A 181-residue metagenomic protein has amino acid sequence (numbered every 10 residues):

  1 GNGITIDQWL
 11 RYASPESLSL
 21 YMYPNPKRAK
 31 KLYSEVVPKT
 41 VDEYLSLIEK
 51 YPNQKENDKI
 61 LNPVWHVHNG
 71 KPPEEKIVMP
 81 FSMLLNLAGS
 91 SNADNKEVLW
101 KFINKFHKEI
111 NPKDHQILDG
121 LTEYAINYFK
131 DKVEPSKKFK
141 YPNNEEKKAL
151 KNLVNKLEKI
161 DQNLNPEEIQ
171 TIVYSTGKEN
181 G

Functional and structural regions predicted by a protein language model:
G1-N127: Catalytic adenosine-cofactor/nucleotide-binding cores of aminoacyl-tRNA synthetases and other
A93-K96, W100-G181: Basic, alpha-helical terminal appendages of large translation-related enzymes
